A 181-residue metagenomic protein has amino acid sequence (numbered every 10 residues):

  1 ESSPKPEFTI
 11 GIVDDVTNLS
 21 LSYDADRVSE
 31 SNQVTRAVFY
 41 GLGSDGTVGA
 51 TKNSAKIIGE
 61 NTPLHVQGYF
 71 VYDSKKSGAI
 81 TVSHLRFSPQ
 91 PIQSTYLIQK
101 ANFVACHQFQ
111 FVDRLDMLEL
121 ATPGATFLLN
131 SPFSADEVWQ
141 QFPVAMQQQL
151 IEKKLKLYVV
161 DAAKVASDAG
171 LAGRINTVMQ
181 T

Functional and structural regions predicted by a protein language model:
E1-R36: Flexible inter-domain linker/hinge segments
Q33-G43, T47-T181: Active-site cofactor/cluster-binding pocket
